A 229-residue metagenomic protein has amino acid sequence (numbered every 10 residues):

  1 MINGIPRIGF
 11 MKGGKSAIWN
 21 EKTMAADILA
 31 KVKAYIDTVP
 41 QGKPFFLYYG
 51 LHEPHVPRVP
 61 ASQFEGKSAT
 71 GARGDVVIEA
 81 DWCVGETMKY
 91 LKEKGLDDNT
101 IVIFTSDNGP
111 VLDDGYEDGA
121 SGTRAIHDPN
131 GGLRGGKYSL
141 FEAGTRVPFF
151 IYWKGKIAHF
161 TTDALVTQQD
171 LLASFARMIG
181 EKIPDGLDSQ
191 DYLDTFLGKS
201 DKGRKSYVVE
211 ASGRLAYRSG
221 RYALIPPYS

Functional and structural regions predicted by a protein language model:
M1-F45, L51-P60: Formylglycine-dependent
T23, D27-V39, S62-T100, R124: A long, amphipathic alpha-helix that forms part of the scaffold/cap immediately adjacent to metal-dependent active
A26-A30, I78-G85, G144, V166-A173 (+1 more regions): A structural signal for well-ordered alpha-helical segments within the folded catalytic domains of diverse enzymes
L29-D37, M88, K92, F150 (+4 more regions): Non-transmembrane alpha-helical segments in soluble domains of secreted/periplasmic/extracellular proteins
P40-L47, L96-V102, T145-V147, D201-K205 (+1 more regions): Loop/turn elements at helix/coil->beta-strand transitions in domains of secreted/extracellular proteins
F45-G50, V77-A80, V84, L91 (+4 more regions): Beta-strand elements within well-structured catalytic alpha/beta cores of enzymes that handle phosphate/sulfate esters
P57-V59, G66-T70, K92-K156: Histidine-centered active-site microenvironments of extracellular/periplasmic hydrolases and transferases
P110-L140, K156-S229: C-terminal cap/loop subdomain of S1 sulfatases and analogous C-terminal strand-loop tails that border
